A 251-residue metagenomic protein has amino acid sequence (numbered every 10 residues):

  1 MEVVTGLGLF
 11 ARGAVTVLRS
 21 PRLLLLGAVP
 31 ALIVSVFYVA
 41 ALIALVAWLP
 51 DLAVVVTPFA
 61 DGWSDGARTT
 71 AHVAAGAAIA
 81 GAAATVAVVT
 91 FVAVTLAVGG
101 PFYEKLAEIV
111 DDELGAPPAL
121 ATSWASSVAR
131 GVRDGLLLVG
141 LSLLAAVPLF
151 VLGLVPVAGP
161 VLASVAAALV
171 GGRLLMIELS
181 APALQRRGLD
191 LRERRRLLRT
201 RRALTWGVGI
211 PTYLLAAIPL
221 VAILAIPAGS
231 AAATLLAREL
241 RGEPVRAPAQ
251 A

Functional and structural regions predicted by a protein language model:
M1-A146, L191, R201-A203, G209-T212 (+3 more regions): Helix-coil boundary and N-terminal low-complexity module in membrane systems
A41, L45, G76-D111, G153-Q185 (+1 more regions): Selective recognition of hydrophobic, aromatic-rich stretches within alpha-helical transmembrane segments of polytopic
A145-P148, G153: Aromatic-anchored, glycine/proline-accented short structural segments that stabilize local strand-turns or short
L169, M176-T205, T212: Hydrophobic alpha-helical transmembrane segments and adjacent short intramembrane/lumenal linkers of inner/organellar
T205-G209, L224-P227: Conserved active-site loop/cleft motifs that coordinate metal ions or position small ligands
